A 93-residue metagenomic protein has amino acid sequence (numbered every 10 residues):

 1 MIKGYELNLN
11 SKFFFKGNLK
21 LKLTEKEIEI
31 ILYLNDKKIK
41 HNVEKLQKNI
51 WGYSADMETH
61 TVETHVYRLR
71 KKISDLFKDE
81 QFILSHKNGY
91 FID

Functional and structural regions predicted by a protein language model:
M1, I73-L76, E80: Short, solvent-exposed secondary-structure boundary motifs
I2-I28, L32, F91-D93: A structural micro-motif at secondary-structure boundaries
N18-L23, E29-T64, I73-L76, K87: Positively charged, aromatic-enriched patches within helix-turn-helix-type DNA-binding elements, predominantly
L69: Signature for phosphate-centric chemistry
D79-D93: A short linear beta-strand->loop->alpha-helix hinge motif most characteristic of winged-helix/helix-turn-helix
